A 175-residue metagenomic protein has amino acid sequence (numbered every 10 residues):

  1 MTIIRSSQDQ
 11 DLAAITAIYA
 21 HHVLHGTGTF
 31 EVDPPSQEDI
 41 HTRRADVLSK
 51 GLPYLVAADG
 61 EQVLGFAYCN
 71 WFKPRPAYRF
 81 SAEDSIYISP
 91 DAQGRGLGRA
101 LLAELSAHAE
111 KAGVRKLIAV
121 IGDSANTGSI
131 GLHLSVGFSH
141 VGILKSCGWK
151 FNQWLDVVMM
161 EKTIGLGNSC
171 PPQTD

Functional and structural regions predicted by a protein language model:
I3-I15: A short beta-loop-alpha structural element at the N-terminal edge of CoA-dependent acyl/N-acetyltransferase catalytic
T16-R44: Conserved GNAT-fold acetyl-CoA-binding loop/helix
P34-D91, L102-A103, H108, T163-G165: Acetyl-CoA-dependent GNAT
Y68-W71, V120-I121, I130, L134 (+1 more regions): Conserved catalytic-core motifs of GNAT/GCN5-like acyltransferases
F80, S146-D175: C-terminal "cap" of GNAT-fold acetyltransferases
I86-D91, R95, D123-A125: Active-site acidic-Proline motif in GNAT/NAT acetyltransferases
G94-A109, G131-S135: Conserved acetyl-CoA-binding loop-helix of GNAT-fold acetyltransferases
A109-I121: Conserved GNAT acetyl-CoA-binding A-motif
